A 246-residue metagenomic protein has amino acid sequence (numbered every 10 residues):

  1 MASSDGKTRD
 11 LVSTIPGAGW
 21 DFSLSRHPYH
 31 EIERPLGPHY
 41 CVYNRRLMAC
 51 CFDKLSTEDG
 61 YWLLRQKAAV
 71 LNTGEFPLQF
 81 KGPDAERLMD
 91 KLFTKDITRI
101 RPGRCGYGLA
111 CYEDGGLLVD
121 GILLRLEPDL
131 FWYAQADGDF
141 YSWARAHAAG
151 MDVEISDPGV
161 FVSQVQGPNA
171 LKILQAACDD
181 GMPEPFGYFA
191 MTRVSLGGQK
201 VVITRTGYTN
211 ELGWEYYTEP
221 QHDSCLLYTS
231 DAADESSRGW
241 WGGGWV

Functional and structural regions predicted by a protein language model:
A2-A110, G116: Acidic, proline/glycine-enriched N-terminal capping motif
F76, P128-W132, F161, W214: Short active-site oxyanion
P83, A136-Y141, P168-A170, E219-D223: Helix N-cap motif at beta-to-alpha junctions
A85-L126, G150-D157, V162-Y208: A glycine-rich (often HGG/GG-containing) alpha/beta subdomain
L92, A144-A149, A177, L226-S230: Short amphipathic alpha-helices in soluble, non-transmembrane regions that often serve as interface/regulatory elements
L212-P220, L227: A conserved active-site cap/scaffold subdomain adjacent to cofactor or substrate pockets
Y228-E235, V246: Conserved small/polar residues in nucleotide/adenosyl-binding loops
